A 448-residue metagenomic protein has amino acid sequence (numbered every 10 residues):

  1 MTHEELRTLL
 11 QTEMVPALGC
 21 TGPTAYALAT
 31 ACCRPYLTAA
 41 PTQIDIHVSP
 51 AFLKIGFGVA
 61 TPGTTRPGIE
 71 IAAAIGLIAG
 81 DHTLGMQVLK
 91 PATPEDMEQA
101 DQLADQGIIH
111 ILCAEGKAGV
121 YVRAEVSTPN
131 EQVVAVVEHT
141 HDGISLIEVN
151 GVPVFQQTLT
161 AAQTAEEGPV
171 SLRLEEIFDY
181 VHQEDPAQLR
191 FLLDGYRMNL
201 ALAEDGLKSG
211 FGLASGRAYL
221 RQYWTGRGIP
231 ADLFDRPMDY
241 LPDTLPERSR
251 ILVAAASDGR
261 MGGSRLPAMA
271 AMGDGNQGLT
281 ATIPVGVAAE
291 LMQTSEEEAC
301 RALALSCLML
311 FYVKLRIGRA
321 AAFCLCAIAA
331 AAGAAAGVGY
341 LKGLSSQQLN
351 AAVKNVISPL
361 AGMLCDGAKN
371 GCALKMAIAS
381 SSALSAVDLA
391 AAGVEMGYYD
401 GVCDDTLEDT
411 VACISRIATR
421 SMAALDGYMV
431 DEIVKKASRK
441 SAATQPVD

Functional and structural regions predicted by a protein language model:
T2-V15, A51-F52, S249-A268, C307-L315: Short, hydrophobic/aliphatic alpha-helical segments
T2-Y36, P41: N-terminal signal-anchor module of multipass membrane proteins
E5-T12, P16, C20, T83-A92 (+7 more regions): Functionally critical mobile loop/hinge segments
P16-C32, G263-I283, L325-A329: Conserved phosphate/anionic-ligand binding catalytic regions in large, soluble enzymes, centered on
P23-A39, N276-S295, A335-G343: Alpha-helical support elements that line or immediately flank enzyme active sites and cofactor-binding pockets
P41-M86, M97-H110, E297-Q348, A352 (+1 more regions): A structural-propensity feature for long, helix-poor, extended segments
D105-G263, L425, M429-D448: Signature of multi-pass transmembrane helix bundles
P237-D243, E247, G259-Q293: Membrane-embedded translocation segments of transport machinery
